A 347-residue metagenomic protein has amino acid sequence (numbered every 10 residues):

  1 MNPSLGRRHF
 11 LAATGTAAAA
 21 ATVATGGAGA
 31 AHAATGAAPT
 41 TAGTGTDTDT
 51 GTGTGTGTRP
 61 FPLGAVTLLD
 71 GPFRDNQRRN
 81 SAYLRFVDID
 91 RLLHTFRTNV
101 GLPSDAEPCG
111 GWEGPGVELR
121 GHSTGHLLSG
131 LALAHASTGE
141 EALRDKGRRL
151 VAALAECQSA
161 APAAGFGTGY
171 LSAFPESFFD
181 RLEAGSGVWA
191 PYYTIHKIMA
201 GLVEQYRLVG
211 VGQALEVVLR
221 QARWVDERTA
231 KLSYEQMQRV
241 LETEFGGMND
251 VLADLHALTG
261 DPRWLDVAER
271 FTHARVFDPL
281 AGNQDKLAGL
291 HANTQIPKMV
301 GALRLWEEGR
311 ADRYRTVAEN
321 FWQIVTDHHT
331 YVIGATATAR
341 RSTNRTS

Functional and structural regions predicted by a protein language model:
M1-A17: N-terminal secretory signal peptides and thylakoid transit peptides that target proteins across membranes
L5, A21-A24, A33-S347: Glycan-recognition and catalytic cores of secretory/periplasmic carbohydrate-active enzymes
